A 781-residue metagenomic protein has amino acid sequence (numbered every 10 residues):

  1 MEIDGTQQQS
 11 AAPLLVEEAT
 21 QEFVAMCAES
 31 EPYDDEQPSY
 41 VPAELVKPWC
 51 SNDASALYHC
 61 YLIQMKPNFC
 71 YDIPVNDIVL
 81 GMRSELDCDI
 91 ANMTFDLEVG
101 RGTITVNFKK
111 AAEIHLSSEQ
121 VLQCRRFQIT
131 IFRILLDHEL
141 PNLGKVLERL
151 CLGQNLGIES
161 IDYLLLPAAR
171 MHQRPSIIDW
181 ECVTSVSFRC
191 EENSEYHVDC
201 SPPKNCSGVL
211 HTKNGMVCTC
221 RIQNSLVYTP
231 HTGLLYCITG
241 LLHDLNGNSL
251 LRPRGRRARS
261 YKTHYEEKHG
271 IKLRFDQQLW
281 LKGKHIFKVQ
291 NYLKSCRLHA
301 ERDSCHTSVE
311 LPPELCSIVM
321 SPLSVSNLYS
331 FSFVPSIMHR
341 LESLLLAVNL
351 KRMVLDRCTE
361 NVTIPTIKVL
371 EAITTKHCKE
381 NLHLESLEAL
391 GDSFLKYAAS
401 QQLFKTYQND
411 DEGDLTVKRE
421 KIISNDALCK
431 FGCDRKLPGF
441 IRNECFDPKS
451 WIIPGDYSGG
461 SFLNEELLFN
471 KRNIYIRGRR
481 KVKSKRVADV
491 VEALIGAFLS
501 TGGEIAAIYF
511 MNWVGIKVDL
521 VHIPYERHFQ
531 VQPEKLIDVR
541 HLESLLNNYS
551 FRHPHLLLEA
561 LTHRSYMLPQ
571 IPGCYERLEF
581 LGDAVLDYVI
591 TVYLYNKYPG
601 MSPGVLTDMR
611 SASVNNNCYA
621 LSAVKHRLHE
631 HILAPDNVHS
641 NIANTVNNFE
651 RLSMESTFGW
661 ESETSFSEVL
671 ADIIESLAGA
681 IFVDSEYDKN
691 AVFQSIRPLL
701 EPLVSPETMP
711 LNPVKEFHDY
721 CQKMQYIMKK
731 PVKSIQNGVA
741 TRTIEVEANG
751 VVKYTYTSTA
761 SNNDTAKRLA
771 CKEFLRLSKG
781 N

Functional and structural regions predicted by a protein language model:
M1-N781: Double-stranded RNA-binding/processing signature
